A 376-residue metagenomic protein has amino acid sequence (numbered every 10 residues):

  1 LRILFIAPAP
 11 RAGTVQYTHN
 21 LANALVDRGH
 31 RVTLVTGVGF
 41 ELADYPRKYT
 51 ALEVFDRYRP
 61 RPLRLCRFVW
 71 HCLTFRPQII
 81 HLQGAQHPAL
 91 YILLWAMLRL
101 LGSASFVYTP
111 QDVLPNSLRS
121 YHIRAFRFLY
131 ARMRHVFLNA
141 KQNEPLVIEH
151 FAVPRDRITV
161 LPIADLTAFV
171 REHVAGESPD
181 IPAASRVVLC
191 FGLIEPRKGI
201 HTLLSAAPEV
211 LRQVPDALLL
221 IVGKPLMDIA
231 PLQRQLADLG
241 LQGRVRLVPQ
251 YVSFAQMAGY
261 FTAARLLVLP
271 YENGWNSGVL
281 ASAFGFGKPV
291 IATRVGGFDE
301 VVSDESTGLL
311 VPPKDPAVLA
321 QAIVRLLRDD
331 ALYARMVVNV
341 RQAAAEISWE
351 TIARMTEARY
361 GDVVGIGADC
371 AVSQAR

Functional and structural regions predicted by a protein language model:
I6, D180-K198, L204-A207, L220: Conserved donor-binding/catalytic core segment of Leloir-type glycosyltransferases
A7-W70, N143, K224-D228: N-terminal strand-loop element at the rim of the active site of nucleotide-sugar-dependent glycosyltransferases
H30, I148-E149, P162-I181, G259 (+2 more regions): Acidic anion/phosphate-binding donor-loop and adjacent secondary structure in glycosyltransferase catalytic cores
L232-Y251, A255: Nucleotide-activated donor-binding/catalytic signature segment of Leloir-type glycosyltransferases, i.e., the conserved
G259-W275, K288: Acidic donor-binding loop of glycosyltransferase active sites
P289-A292, V302: Short hydrophobic beta-strand element within catalytic cores of glycosyltransferases and related nucleotide-activated
D304-E305, L309-P316, R325-A331: Conserved acidic donor-binding segment of nucleotide-sugar-dependent glycosyltransferases
V318, R325, L332-E346, M355-A358: A short, well-ordered alpha-helix in the C-terminal region of glycosyltransferases
